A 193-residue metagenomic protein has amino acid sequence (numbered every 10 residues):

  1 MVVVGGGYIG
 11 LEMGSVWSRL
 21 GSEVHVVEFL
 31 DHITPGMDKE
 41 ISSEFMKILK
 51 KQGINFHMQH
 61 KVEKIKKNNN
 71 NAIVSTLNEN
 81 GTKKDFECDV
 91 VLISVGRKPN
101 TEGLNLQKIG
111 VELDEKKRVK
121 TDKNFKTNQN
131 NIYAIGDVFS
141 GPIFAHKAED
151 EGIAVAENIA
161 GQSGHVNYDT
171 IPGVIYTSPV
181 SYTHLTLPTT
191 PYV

Functional and structural regions predicted by a protein language model:
V2, Y8-T82, P142-E149, E157-Y182: Rossmann-like dinucleotide-binding cores of NAD(P)H-dependent redox enzymes
V3, H25, H57, K120 (+2 more regions): Conserved beta-strand segments that form the floor/walls of ligand-binding pockets within enzyme and binding domains
H32, N100, T190: Active-site loop signature of alpha/beta-hydrolase-fold enzymes
D85-V166: FAD-site-proximal beta/loop scaffold in flavoenzymes
P99, Y182-L185: Glycine- and acidic-residue-rich catalytic/RNA-contacting loop of pseudouridine synthases
H184-V193: Single conserved hydrophobic/aromatic residue that forms the stacking wall/gate of nucleotide- or nucleobase-binding
